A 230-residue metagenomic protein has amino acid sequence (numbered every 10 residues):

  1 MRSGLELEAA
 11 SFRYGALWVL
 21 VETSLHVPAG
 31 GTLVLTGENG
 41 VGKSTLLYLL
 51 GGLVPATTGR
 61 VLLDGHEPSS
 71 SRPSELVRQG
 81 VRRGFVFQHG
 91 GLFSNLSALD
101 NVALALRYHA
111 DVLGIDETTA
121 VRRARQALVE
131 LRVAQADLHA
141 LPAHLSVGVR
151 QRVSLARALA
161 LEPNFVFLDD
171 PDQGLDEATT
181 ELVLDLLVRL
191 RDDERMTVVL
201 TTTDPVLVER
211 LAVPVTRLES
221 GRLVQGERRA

Functional and structural regions predicted by a protein language model:
T36-E38: The feature captures the beta-strand-to-loop junction immediately N-terminal to the Walker
G51: Helix-to-loop junction immediately C-terminal to a conserved catalytic motif
G59-S70: Conserved ABC transporter NBD signature motif
P68-G84: ABC ATPase NBD coupling module
T118-A136: Conserved ABC ATPase "signature" region
L141-L145, V149: Conserved ABC ATPase signature
E162: Conserved catalytic motifs of ABC-family nucleotide-binding domains
